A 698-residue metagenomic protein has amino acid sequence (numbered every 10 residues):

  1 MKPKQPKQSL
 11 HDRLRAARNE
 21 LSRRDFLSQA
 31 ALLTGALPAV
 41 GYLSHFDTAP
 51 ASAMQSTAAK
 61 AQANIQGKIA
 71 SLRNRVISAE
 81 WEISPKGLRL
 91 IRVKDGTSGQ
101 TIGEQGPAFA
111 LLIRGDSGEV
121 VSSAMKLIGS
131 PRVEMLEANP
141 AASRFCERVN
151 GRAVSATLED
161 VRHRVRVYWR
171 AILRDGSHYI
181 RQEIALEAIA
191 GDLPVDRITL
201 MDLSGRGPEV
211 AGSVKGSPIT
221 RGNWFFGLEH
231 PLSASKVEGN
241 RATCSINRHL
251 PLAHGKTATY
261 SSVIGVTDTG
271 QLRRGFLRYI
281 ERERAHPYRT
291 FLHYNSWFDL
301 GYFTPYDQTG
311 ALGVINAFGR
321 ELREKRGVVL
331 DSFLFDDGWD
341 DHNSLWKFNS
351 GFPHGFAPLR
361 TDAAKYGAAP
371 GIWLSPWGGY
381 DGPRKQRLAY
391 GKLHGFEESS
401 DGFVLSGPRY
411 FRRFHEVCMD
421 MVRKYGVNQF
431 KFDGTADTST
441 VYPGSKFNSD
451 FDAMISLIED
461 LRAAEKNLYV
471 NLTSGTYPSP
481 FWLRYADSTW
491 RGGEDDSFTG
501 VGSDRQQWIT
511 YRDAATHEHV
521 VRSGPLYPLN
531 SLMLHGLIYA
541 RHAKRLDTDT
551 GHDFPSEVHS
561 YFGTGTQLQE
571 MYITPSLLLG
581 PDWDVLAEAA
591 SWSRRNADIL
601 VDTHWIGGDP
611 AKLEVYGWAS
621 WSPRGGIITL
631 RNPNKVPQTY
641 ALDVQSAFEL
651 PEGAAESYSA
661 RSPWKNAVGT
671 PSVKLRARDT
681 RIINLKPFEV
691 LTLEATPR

Functional and structural regions predicted by a protein language model:
M1-D25, T34, T48-A49: N-terminal secretory signal peptides
N19-L21, G41-Q66: C-terminal segment of N-terminal export signals and the immediately downstream linker at the start of the mature
G67-S155: Acidic-aromatic substrate-binding/catalytic surfaces of carbohydrate-active enzymes
P131-V133, A138-G371, S375-K385, L568-A611 (+3 more regions): Conserved structural scaffold segments of CAZyme catalytic domains across common CAZy folds
G255, M454-V668, I682-N684, E689-T692: Active-site-proximal substrate-binding groove within the catalytic cores of carbohydrate-active enzymes
Y302, G371-Y425: Active-site-adjacent "subsite" loops/lids of carbohydrate-active enzymes
V328-W339, H415-G444: Active-site groove signature of glycoside hydrolases
S344-F352, G378-S399, R484-E494: Aromatic- and acidic-residue-enriched segments that line the glycan-binding/catalytic groove of carbohydrate-active
